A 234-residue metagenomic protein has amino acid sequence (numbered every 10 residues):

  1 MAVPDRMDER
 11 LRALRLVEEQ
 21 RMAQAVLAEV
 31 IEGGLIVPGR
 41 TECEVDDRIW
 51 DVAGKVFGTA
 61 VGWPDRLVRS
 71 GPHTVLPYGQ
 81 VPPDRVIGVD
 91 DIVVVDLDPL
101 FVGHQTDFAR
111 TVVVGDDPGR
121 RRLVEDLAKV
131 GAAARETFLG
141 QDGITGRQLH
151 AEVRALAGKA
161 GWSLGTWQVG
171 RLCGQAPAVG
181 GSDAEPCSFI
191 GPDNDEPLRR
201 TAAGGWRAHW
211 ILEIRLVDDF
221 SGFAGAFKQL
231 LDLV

Functional and structural regions predicted by a protein language model:
M1-V234: Active-site neighborhoods and metal-handling regions in enzymes and metal-associated proteins
